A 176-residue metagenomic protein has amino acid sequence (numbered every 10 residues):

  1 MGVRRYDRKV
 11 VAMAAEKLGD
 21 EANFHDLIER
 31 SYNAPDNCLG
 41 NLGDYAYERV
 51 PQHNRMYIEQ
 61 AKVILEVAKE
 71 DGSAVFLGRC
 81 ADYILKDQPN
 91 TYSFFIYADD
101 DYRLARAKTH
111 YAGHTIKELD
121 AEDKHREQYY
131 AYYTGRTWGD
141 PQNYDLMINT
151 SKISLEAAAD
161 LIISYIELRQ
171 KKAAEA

Functional and structural regions predicted by a protein language model:
M1-Y6: Post-Walker A helix-loop "phosphate-sensing" segment adjacent to the P-loop in P-loop NTPases
K9-S73: ATP-dependent small-molecule kinase phosphotransfer cores that center on conserved nucleotide phosphate-binding segments
N33-G40, G113-E156: Small-molecule kinase domains that catalyze NTP-dependent phosphoryl transfer to phosphate-bearing small molecules
K62-L65, G135-A176: NTP-dependent small-molecule kinase module
V67-A74, C80, I84-Q88, Y92 (+1 more regions): RNA pseudouridine synthases
A81-D82, Y97-R103, I153-S154: Conserved nucleotide-binding/hydrolysis micro-motifs of P-loop NTPases
D87-H110, I116-E122: Conserved phosphate-donor/acceptor-positioning beta-strand/loop module used by diverse small-molecule
